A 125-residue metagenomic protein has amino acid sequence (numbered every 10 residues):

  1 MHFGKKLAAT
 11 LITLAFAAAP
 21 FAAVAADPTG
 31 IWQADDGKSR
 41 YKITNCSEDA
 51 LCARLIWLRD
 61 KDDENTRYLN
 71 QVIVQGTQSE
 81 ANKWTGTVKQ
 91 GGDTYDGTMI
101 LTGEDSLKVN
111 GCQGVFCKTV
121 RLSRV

Functional and structural regions predicted by a protein language model:
M1-L11: Bacterial N-terminal signal peptides that target proteins for export
F3-K5, P28, S106, G111: Short linear motifs in intrinsically disordered/low-complexity regions
A17-P20: N-terminal signal peptide c-region/cleavage motif recognized by signal peptidases
A23-D27: Boundary of Sec targeting at the N-terminus
P28-G97: Central antiparallel beta-sheet cores of small beta-barrel/beta-sandwich binding domains
D96-R121: Short, exposed beta-strand-loop hairpins at the edges of beta-sheets in extracellular/periplasmic proteins
R124-V125: Short, solvent-exposed mixed-charge patches
